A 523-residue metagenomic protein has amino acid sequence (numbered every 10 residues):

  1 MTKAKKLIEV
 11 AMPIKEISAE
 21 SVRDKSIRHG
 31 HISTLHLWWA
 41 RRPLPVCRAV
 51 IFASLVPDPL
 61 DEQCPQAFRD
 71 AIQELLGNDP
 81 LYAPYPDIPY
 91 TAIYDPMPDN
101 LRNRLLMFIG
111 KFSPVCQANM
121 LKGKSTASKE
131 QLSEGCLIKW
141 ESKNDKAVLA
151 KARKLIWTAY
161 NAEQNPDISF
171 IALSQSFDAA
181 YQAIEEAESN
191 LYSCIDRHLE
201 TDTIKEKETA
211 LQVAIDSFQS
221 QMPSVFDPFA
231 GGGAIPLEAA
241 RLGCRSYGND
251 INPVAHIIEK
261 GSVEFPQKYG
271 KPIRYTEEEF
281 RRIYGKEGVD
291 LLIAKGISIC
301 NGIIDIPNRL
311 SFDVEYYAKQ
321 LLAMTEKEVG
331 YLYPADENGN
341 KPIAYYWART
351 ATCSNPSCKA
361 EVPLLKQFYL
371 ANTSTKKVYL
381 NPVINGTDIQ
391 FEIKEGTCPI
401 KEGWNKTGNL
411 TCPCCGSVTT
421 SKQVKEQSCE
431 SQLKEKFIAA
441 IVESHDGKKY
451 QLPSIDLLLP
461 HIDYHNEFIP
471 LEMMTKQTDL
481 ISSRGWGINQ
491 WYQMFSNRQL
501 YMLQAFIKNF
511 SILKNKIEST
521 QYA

Functional and structural regions predicted by a protein language model:
M1-A523: S-adenosyl-L-methionine-dependent nucleic acid methyltransferase catalytic domains
